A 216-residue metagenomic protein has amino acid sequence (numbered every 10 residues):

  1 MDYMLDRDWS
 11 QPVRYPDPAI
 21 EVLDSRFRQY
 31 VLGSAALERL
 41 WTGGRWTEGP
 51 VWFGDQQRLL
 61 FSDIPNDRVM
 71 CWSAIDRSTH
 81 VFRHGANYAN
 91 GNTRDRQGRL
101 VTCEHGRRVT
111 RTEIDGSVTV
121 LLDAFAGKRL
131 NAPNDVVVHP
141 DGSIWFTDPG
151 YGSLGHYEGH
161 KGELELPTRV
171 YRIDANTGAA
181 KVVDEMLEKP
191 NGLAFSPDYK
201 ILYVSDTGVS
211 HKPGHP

Functional and structural regions predicted by a protein language model:
M1-P216: Sequence-structural signature of mature extracellular/luminal beta-sheet repeat domains, prominently beta-propellers
